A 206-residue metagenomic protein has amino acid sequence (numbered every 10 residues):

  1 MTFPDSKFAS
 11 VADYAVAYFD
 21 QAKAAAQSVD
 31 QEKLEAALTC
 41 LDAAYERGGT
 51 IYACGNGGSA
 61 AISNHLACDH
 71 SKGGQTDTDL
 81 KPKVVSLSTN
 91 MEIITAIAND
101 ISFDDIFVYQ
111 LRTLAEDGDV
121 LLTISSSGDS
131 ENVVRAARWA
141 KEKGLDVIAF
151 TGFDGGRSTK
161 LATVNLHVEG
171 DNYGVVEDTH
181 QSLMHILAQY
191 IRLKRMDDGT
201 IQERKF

Functional and structural regions predicted by a protein language model:
M1-S28: Generic N-terminal amphipathic, Lys/Arg-enriched alpha-helix
V29-R47: A short, well-structured juxtamembrane/interface segment
C40-L41, G55, H70, F107 (+4 more regions): Buried hydrophobic positions in well-ordered alpha/beta secondary-structure cores of metabolic enzymes
A43-A115: Glycine-rich, small/polar surface segments that engage phosphate groups of diverse ligands
S59-N64, D129-A136: Short glycine/serine/threonine-rich phosphate/pyrophosphate-binding segments that cradle anionic phosphate groups
T113, V176-F206: A charged, well-structured terminal subsegment
F150-A162: Short, glycine/polar-rich helix-capping loops at beta-to-alpha or helix-loop-helix junctions that flank or form
